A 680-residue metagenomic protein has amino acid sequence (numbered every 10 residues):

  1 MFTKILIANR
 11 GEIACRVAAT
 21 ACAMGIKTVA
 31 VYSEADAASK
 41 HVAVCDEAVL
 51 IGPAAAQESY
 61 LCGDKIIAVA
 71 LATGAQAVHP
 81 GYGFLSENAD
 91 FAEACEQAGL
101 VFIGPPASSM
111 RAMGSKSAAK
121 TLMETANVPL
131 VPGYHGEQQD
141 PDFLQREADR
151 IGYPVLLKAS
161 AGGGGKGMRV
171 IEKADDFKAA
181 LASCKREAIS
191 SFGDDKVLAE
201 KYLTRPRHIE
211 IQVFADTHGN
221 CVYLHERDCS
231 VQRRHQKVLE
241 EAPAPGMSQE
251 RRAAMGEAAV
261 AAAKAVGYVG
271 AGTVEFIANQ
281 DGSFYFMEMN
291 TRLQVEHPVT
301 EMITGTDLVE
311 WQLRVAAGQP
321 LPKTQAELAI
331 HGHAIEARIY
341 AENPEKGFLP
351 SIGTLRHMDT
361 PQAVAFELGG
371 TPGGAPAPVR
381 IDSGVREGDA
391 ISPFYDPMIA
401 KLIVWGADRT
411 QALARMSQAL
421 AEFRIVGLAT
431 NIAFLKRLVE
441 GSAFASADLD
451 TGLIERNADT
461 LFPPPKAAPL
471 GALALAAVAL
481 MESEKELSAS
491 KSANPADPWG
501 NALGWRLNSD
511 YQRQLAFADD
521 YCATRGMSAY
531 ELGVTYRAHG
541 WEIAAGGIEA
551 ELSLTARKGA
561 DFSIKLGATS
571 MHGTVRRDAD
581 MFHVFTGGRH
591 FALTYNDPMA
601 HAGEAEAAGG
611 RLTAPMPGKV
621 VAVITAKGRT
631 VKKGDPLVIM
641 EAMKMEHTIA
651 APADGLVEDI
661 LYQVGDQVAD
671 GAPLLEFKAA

Functional and structural regions predicted by a protein language model:
M1-V274, A278-H297: N-terminal beta-alpha lobe that positions the nucleotide/phosphoryl donor in ATP/NTP-coupled carboxylate activation
E87-A94, E336, K346, L449-D450 (+1 more regions): Structured, non-catalytic alpha/beta "coupling" segments that mediate domain-domain communication and provide generic
M168-V170, K201, M247, M398-A407 (+2 more regions): Short, well-ordered beta-strand elements within core beta-sheets of diverse protein domains
A259, P298-E549, D670-E676: Catalytic cores of soluble metabolic enzymes centered on carboxylation/carboxyl-transfer
K323-H331, E455-A458, F462, R589-A614: Long, charged amphipathic helices and adjacent flexible linkers at domain junctions
A602-A680: Structured functional modules or segments
